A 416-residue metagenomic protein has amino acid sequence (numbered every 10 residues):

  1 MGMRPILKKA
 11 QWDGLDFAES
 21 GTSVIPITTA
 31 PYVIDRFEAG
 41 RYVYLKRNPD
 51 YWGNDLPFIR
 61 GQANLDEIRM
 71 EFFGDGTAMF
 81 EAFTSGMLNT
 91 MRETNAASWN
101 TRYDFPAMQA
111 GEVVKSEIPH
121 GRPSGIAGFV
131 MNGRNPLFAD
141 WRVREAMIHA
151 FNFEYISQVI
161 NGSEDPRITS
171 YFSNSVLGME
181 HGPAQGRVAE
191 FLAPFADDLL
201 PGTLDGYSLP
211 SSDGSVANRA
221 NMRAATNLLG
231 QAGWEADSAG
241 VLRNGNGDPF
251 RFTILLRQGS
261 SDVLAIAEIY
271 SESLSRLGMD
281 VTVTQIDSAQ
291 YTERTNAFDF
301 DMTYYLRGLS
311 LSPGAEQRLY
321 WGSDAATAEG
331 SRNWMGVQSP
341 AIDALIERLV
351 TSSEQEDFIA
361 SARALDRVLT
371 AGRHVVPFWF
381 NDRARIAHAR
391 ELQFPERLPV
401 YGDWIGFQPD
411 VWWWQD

Functional and structural regions predicted by a protein language model:
M1-Q62, D66-E67, G74-A78, S85 (+2 more regions): Gly/Pro-rich hinge or "lid" segments in bacterial periplasmic/extracellular proteins
E19-S23, Y51-D104, E145, H149 (+4 more regions): Ligand-site clamp/hinge motif
A30-V33, V43-Y44, L65-F72, S116 (+3 more regions): Short, well-ordered beta-strand elements
V33, R69, V130-P136, R142-A146 (+4 more regions): Second-shell loop/turn segments in exported
D35-K46, E71-N135, R142-A146, F151-Y171 (+2 more regions): Extracellular/periplasmic solute-recognition and catalytic clefts
E38-V43, R47, I148-L209, R223-T226 (+2 more regions): Detector for C-terminal structural segments
I59-E71, A239, D248-I254, E272-I286 (+3 more regions): A local structural motif
D66, M87-N89, A139-R144, N152-I156 (+4 more regions): Loop/turn elements at helix/coil->beta-strand transitions in domains of secreted/extracellular proteins
